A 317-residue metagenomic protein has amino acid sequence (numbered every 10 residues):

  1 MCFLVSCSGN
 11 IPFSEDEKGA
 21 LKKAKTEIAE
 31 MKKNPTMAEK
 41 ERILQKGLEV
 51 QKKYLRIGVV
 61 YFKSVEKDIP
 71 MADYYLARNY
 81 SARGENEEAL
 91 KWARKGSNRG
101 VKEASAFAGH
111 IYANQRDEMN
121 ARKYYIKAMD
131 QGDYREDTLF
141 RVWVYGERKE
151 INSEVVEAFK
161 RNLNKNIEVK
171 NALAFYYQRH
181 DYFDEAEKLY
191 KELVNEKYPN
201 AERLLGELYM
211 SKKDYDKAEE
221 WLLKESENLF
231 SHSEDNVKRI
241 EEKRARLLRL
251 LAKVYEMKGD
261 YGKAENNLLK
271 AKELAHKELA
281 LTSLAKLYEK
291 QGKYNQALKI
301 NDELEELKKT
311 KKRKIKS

Functional and structural regions predicted by a protein language model:
L4-Y75, A82, K312, K316-S317: N-terminal leader/linker segments that initiate helical-solenoid repeat arrays
K25, R78, H110, W143-V144 (+4 more regions): Residue-level recognition of tetratricopeptide repeat
I57-G58, A89, A121, V155 (+4 more regions): Single-residue signature of alpha-solenoid repeat helices
D68-I69, R99-V101, G132-Y134, K165-N166 (+5 more regions): Short helix-capping/linker turns of helical repeat alpha-solenoids
M71, E103-S105, R135-D137, E168 (+5 more regions): Start-of-helix register in tetratricopeptide repeats
Y75, F107, T138-R141, A172 (+3 more regions): Canonical tetratricopeptide repeat
A82, N114, V144-R148, R179 (+5 more regions): Register position in tetratricopeptide repeats
E242, T282-S317: Terminal, low-structured helical/coil segments at or just beyond the last alpha-helical repeat
